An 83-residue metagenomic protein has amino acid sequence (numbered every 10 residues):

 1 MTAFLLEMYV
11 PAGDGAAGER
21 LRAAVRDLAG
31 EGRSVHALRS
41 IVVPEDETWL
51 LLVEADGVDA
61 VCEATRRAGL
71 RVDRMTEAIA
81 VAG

Functional and structural regions predicted by a protein language model:
M1-E31, V43-E45, V58, V81-G83: Short S/T/G/P-rich N-terminal loop/turn motif that feeds into the first structured element of a domain
G32-S34, G69: Glycine-centered loop/turn motif at secondary-structure junctions
S34-S40, R74: A short linear hydrophobic-aromatic micro-motif
D56-A82: An amphipathic, aromatic/His-enriched active-site/gating alpha helix that lines ligand/cofactor pockets
